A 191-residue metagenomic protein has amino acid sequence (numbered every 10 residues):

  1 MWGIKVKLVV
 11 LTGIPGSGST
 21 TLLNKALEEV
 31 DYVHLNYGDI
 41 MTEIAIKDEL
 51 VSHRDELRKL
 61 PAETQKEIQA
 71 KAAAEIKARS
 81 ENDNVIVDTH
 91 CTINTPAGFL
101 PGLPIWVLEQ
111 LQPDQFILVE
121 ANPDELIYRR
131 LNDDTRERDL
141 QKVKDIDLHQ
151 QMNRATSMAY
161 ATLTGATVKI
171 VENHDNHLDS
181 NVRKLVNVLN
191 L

Functional and structural regions predicted by a protein language model:
L11: Hydrophobic anchor at the beta1->P-loop junction of P-loop NTPases
I14: P-loop (Walker A) phosphate-binding loop of NTP-binding proteins
S19: Conserved lysine of the Walker
L22: Hydrophobic positions on the alpha1 helix immediately C-terminal to the Walker A/P-loop
E28-L35: Post-Walker A helix-loop "phosphate-sensing" segment adjacent to the P-loop in P-loop NTPases
Y37-P101: ATP-dependent small-molecule kinase phosphotransfer cores that center on conserved nucleotide phosphate-binding segments
T89-D133: ATP-dependent NMP and nucleoside kinases share a basic, alpha-helical "lid"
R154-L191: NTP-dependent small-molecule kinase module
